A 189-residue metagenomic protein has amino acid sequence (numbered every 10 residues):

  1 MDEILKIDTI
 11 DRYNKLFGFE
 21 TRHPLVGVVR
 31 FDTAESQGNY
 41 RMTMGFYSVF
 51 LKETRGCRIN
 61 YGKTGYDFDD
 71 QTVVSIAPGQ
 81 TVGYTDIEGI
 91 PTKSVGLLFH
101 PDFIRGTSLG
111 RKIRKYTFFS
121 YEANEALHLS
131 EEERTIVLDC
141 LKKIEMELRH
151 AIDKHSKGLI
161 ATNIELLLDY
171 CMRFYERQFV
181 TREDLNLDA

Functional and structural regions predicted by a protein language model:
M1-N60, T64-D67: Generic protein-terminus/edge-of-domain signal
M42, S130-R134, K157, A161: Amphipathic, non-membrane alpha-helical segments in soluble helical-bundle scaffolds
S48, I136-K143, N163, L167-Y170: Amphipathic, well-ordered alpha-helical segments in soluble domains
T54, P78, F99-P101: Residues immediately flanking
R58-N60, V82-G89: Short beta-strand His + acidic residue motifs that chelate non-heme Fe in jelly-roll/DSBH and cupin folds
V74, P78-Y84, I104-R105: Histidine-centered metal-chelating micro-motifs
T85-R149: A hydrophobic/aromatic-rich effector-binding and dimerization subdomain of bacterial HTH-type transcriptional regulators
H128, A151-L159, M172-A189: Short, Lys/Arg-enriched, Trp-marked, Pro/Gly-tolerant hinge/linker segments that flank
